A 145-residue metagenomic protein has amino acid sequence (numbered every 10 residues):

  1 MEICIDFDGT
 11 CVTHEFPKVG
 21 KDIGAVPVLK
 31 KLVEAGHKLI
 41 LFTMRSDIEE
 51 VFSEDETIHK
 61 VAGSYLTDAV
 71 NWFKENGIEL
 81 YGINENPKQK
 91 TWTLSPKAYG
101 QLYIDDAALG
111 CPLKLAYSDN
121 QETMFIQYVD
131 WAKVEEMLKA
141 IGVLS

Functional and structural regions predicted by a protein language model:
M1-Q89: Alpha-helical substrate-recognition element adjacent to the catalytic core
S53-S145: C-terminal cap/substrate-recognition subdomain and adjoining C-terminal extension of metal-dependent phosphatase-like
